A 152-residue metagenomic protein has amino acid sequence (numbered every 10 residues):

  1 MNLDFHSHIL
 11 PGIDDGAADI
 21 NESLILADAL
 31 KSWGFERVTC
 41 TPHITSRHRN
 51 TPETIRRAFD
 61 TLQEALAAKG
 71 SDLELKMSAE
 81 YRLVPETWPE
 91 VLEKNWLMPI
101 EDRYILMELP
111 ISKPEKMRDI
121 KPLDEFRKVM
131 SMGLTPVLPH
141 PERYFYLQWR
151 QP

Functional and structural regions predicted by a protein language model:
M1-D72: An N-terminally biased module of ancient metal coordination in phosphate/nucleic-acid-related enzymes
T51-P152: Extended substrate/RNA-proximal surfaces in nucleic-acid metabolism proteins
